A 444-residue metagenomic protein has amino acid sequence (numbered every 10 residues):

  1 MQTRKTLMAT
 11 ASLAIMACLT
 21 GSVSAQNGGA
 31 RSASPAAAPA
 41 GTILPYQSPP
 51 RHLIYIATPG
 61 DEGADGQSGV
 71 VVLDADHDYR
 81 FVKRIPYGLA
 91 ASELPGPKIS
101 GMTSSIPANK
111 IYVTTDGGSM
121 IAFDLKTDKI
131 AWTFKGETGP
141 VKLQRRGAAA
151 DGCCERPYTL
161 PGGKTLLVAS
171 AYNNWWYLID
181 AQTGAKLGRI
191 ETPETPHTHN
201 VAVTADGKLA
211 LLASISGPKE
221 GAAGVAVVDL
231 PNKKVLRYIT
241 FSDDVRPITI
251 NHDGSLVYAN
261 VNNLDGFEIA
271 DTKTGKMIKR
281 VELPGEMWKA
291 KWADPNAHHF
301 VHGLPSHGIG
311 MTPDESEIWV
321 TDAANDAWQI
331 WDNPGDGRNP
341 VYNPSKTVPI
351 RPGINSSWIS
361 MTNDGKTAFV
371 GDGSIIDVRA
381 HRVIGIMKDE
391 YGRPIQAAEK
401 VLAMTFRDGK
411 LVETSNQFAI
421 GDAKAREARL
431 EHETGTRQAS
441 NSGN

Functional and structural regions predicted by a protein language model:
T3-V23: Gram-negative bacterial Sec-dependent N-terminal signal peptides
Q26-N444: Predominantly soluble domains enriched in secretory-pathway, periplasmic, or organellar proteins
